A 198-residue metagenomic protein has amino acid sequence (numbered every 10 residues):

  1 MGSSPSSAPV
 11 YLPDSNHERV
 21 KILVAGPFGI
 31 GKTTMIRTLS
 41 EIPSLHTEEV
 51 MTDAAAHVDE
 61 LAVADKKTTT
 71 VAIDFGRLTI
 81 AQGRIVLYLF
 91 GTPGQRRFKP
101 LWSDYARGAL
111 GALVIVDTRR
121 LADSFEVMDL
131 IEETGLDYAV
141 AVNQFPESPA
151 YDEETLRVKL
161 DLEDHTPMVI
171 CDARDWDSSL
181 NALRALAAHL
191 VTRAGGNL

Functional and structural regions predicted by a protein language model:
G2-A64, L78-T79, V86-L87: Conserved G1/Walker A P-loop phosphate-binding module
L23, A139-V140, V169: A structural signal for isolated positions on well-ordered beta-strands in alpha/beta enzyme cores
M35, G91, D172: Residue-level signature of catalytic and energy-coupling elements of molecular machines, predominantly ATP/GTP-dependent
L39, P43-H46, G135, L190 (+1 more regions): Conserved NTP-handling cores and scaffolds of large molecular machines
T70-G76, Q82-L113, D117-L130: Switch II of P-loop NTPase G domains
L89, V142, I170: Conserved residues in the N-terminal Rossmann fold of short-chain dehydrogenase/reductase
I115-H165: Conserved C-terminal guanine-recognition region of P-loop GTPase G domains, centered on the G4
P146-L198: Canonical P-loop GTPase G-domain recognition
